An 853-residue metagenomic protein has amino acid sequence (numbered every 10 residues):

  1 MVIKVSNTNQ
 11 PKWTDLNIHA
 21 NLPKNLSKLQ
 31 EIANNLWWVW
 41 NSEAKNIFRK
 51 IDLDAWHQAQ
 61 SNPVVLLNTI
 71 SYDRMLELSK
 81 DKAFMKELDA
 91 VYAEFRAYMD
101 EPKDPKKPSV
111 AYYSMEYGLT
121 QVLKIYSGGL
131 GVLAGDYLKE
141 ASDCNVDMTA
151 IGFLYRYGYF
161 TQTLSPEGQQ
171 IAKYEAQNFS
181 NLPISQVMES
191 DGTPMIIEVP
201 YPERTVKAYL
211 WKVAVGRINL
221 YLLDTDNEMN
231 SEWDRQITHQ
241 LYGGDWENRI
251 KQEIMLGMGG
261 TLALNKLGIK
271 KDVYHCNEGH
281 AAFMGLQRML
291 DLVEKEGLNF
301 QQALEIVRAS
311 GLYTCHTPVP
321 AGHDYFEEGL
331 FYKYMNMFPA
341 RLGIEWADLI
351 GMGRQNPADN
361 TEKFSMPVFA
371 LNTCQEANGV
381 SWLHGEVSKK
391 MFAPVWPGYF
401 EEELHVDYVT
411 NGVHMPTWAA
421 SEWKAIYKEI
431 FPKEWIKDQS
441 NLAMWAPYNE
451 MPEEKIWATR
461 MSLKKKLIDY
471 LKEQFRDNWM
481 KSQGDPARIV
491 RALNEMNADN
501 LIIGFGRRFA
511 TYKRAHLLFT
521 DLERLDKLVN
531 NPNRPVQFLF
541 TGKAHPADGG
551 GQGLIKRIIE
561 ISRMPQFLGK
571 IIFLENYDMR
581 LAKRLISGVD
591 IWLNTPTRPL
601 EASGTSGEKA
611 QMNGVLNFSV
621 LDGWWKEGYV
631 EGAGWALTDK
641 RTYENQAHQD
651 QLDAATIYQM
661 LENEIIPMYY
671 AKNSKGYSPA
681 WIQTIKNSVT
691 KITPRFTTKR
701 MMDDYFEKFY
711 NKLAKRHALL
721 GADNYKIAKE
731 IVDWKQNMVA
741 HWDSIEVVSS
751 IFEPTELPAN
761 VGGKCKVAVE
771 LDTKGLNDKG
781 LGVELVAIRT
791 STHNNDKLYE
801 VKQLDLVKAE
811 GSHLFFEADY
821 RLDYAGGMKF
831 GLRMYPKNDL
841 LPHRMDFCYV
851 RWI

Functional and structural regions predicted by a protein language model:
M1-I853: Catalytic cores of carbohydrate-active enzymes across secretory and cytosolic contexts
